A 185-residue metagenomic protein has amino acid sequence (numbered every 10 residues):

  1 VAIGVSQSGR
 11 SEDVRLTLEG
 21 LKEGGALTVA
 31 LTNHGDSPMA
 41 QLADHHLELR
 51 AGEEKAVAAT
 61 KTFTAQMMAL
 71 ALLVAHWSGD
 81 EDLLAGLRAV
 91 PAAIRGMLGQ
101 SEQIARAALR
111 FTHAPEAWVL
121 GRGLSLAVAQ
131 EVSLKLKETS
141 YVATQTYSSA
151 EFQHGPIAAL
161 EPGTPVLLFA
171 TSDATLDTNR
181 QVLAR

Functional and structural regions predicted by a protein language model:
V1-A2, P115-P162: Anionic-ligand anchoring segments at beta-strand to alpha-helix junctions in alpha/beta enzyme folds, i.e., glycine
V1-V90, F169-R185: Glycine-rich phosphate-binding loops that contact phosphosugars or nucleotide phosphates
L21-E23, P38-Q41, L109-T112, A158-E161: Solvent-exposed alpha-helices and their adjacent loops that cap or buttress functional pockets in soluble metabolic
A26-T28, E116, P165: Residues at the starts of beta-strands that form the adenosine-phosphate
D80-L84, I104, V142-A143: Short, structured loop/turn "capping" segments at alpha-beta junctions
G86-G121: Cofactor-pocket helix-loop regions in the catalytic cores of large enzyme subunits
G96-Q103, T144-H154, T175: A general structural motif
A105-A108, H154-I157, V182: Generic recognition of flexible, low-complexity loop/linker segments
